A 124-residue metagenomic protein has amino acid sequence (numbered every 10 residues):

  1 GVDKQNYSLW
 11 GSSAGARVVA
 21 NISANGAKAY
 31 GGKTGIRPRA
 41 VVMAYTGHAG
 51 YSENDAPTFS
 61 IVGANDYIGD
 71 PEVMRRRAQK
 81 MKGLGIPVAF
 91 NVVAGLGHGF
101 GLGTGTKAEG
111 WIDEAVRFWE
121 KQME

Functional and structural regions predicted by a protein language model:
G1-D55: Primarily recognizes the serine-hydrolase "nucleophile elbow" in alpha/beta-hydrolase and SGNH/GDSL folds
D3, D66, H98: Acidic active-site catalytic centers that drive phospho-/nucleotidyl reactions and related ester hydrolyses
S8-G11, G15-A16, G63, G95 (+1 more regions): Glycine-centered flexibility sites
L9, G50-Y51, I68, F100 (+1 more regions): A broad, structure-centric signal for solvent-exposed, well-ordered loop/edge residues that line or flank functional
A20, P71-R75, E109: Short, surface-exposed alpha-helical segments at coil->helix boundaries
A24, R75-A78, V116, E120: A structural alpha-helix within SAM-dependent methyltransferase catalytic domains
G32-V92: The feature captures the conserved acid-bearing segment of alpha/beta-hydrolase catalytic domains
I61, K82-E124: C-terminal catalytic histidine-bearing segment of alpha/beta-hydrolase fold enzymes
